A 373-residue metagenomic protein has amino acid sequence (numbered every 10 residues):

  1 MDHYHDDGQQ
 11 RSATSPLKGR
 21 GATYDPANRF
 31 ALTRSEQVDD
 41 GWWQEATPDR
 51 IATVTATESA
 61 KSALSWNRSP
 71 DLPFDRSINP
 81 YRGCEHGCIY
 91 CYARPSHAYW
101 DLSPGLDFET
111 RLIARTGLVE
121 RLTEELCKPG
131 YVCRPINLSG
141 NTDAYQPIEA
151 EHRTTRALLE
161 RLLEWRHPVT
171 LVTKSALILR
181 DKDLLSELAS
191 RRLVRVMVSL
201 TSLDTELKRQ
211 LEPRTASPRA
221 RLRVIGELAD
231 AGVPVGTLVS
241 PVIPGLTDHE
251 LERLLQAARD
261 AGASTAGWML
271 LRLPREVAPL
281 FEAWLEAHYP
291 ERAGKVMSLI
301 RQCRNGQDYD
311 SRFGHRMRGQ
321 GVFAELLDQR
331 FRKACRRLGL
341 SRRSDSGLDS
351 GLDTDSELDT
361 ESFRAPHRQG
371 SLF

Functional and structural regions predicted by a protein language model:
M1-T55, S59, S65-W66, H249-F373: Auxiliary Fe-S-binding modules of radical SAM enzymes
A46-R82, H86-M197, T201-R209, P218-D230: Conserved Radical SAM active-site core
I136-N137, V172, V235-V239, G267-M269: Short beta-strand segments at enzyme active-site cores
A176-L179, I243-E252: Active-site glycine- and acidic-residue-rich loops that bind and position anionic ligands or nucleotide-like cofactors
S190-L193, P234, D260-S264: Glycine-enriched alpha-helix->loop->beta-strand junction motifs that scaffold or abut catalytic
L203-T205, E212-R214, E227-T247, L270-L273 (+1 more regions): Conserved strand-turn element in the central/C-terminal portion of the radical SAM core barrel that lines
